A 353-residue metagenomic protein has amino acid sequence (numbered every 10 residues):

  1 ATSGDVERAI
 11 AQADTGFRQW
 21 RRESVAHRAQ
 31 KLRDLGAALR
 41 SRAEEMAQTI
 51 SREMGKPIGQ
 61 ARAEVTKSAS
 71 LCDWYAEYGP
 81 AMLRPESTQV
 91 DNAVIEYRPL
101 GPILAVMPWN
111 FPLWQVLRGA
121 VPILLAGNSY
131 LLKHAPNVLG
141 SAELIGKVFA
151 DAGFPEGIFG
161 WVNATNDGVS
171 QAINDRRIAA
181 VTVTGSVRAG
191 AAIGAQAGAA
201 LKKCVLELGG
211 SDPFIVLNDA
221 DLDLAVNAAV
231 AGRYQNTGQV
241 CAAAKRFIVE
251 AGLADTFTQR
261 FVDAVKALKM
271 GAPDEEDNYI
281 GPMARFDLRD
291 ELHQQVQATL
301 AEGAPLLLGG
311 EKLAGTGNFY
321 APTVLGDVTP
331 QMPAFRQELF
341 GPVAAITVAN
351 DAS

Functional and structural regions predicted by a protein language model:
A1-N92: N-terminal Rossmann-like NAD(P)+-binding subdomain of aldehyde/semialdehyde dehydrogenases
G4, S41, E45, K56 (+8 more regions): Short alpha-helical
E7-I10, A29-G36, A47, A69 (+9 more regions): Hydrophobic face of alpha-helices
R28, I50, C72, G127 (+7 more regions): Residue-level signal for inorganic ion chemistry
D34-E45, L144, V148-F154, V226 (+4 more regions): Generic non-transmembrane alpha-helical segments
R84-L224, A349: Rossmann-like NAD(P) dinucleotide-binding subdomain of oxidoreductase/dehydrogenase enzymes
R188-T329, V348-S353: ALDH superfamily catalytic-core signature
F335: Short, solvent-exposed loop/beta-turn-alpha elements that line the ligand-binding surface or hinge of extracytoplasmic
